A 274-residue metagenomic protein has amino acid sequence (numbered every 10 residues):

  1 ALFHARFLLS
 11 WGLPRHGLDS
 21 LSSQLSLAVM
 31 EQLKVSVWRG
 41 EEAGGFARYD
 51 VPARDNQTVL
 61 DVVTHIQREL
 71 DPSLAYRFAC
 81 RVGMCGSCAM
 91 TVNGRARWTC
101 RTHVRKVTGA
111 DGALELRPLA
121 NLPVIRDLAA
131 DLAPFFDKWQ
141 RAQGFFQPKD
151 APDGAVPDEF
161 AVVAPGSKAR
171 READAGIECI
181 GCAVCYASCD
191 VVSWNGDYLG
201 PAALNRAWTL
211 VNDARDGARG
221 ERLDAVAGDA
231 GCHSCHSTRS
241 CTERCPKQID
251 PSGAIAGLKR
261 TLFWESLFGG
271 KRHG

Functional and structural regions predicted by a protein language model:
E31-Y49: Eukaryote-biased recognition of intrinsically disordered, low-complexity regulatory segments
A47-Q57: Short, contiguous acidic and Ser/Thr-rich linear segments
Q57-P72, R117-G274: Ferredoxin-type iron-sulfur electron-transfer modules in oxidoreductases and energy-metabolism complexes
V92-L116: Glycine-rich phosphate/adenylate-binding loop and adjacent beta-alpha elements of nucleotide- or dinucleotide-binding
